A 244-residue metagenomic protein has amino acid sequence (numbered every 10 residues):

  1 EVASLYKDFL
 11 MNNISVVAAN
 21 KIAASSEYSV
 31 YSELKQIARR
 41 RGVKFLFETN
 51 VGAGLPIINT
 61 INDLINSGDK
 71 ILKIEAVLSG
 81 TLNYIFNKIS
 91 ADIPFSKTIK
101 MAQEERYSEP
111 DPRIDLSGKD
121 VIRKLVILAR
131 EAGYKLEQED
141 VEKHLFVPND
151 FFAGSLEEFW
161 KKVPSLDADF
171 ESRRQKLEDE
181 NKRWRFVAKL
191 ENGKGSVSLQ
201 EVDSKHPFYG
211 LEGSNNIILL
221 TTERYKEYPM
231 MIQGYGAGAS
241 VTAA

Functional and structural regions predicted by a protein language model:
V2-N12, K21-E48, A53-L64: Rossmann-fold NAD(P)-binding glycine/threonine-rich loop
Y31, G54, L78, A91-F95 (+6 more regions): Generic structural signal for well-ordered, non-membrane alpha-helical segments in soluble metabolic enzymes
R39-G42, L46-E105, D115-V121, V126-R130: Rossmann-like NAD(P)H-binding beta-loop-alpha module
K44-L46, P110, M230-M231: Short beta-alpha connecting loops at secondary-structure transitions that line or flank enzyme active sites
I61-D69, R106-Y107, L219-M230: Short, hydrophobic/aliphatic alpha-helical segments
K73-E75, N83-F86, M101, N192-A244: Catalytic, metal-anchored helix/loop core of enzyme active sites in primary metabolism
K88-I89, I99-G210: Substrate-binding/catalytic subdomain of NAD(P)-dependent oxidoreductase enzymes
